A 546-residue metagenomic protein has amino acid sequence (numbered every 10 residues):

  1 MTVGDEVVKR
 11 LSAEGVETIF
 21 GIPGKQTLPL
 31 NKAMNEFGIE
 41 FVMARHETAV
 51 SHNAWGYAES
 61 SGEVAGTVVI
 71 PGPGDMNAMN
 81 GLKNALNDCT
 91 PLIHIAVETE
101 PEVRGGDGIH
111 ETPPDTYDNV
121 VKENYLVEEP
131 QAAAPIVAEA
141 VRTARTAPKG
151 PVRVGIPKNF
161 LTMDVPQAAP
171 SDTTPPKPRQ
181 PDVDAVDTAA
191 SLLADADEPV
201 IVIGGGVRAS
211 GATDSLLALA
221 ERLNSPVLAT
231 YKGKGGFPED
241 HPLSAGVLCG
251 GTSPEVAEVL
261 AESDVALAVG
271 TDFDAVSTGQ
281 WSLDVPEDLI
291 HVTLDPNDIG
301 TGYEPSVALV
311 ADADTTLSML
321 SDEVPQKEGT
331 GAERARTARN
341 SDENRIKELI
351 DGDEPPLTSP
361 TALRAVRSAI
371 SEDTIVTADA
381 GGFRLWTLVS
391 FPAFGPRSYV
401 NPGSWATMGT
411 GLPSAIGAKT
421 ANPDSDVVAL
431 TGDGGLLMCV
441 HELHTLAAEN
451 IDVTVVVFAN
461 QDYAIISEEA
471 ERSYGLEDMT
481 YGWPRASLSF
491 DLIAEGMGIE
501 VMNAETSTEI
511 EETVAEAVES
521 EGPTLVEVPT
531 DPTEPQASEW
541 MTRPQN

Functional and structural regions predicted by a protein language model:
M1-V324, E372, D452-V455, T542: N-terminal alpha/beta PP-like core and its mobile active-site loop of ThDP/TPP-dependent enzymes
G4-V7, S12-V16, I22-N35, R336-P413 (+2 more regions): Active-site diphosphate/adenylate-binding microenvironment
N35-V42, S60-A65, S390-S404, S473-L476: Glycine/charged-rich beta-loop-alpha catalytic/anionic-binding loops adjacent to active sites
V42, P175-R179, G251, P402-T407 (+1 more regions): A short acidic, glycine-rich active-site loop that binds or catalyzes chemistry on phosphate/adenosine moieties
D274-V276, L385, T533-P535: Short glycine-rich, flexible loops that bind phosphorylated cofactors or substrates
I290-A380, I499, E505-E511, S520 (+1 more regions): Phosphate/pyrophosphate-binding active-site segments
T410, S414-T454, F458: Catalytic phosphate/nucleotide-handling subdomain of diverse soluble enzymes
A448-P535, T542, N546: Thiamine diphosphate
